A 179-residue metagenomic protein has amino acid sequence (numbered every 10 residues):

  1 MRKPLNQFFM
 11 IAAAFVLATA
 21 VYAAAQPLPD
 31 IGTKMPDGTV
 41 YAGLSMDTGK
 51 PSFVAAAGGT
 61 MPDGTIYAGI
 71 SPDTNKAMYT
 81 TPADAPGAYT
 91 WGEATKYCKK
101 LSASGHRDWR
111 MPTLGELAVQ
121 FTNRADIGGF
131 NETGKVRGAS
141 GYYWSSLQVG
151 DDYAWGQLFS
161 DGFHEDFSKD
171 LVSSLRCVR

Functional and structural regions predicted by a protein language model:
R2-I11: Bacterial N-terminal signal peptides that target proteins for export
M10-A20: Bacterial N-terminal signal peptides
A24-W109, G141, D152-G156, S174-C177: Extracellular adhesion/carbohydrate-recognition regions
T95-R110, L114-F167, V178: An exposed tryptophan-centered "aromatic clamp" motif
F167-S173: Extracellular interaction modules
